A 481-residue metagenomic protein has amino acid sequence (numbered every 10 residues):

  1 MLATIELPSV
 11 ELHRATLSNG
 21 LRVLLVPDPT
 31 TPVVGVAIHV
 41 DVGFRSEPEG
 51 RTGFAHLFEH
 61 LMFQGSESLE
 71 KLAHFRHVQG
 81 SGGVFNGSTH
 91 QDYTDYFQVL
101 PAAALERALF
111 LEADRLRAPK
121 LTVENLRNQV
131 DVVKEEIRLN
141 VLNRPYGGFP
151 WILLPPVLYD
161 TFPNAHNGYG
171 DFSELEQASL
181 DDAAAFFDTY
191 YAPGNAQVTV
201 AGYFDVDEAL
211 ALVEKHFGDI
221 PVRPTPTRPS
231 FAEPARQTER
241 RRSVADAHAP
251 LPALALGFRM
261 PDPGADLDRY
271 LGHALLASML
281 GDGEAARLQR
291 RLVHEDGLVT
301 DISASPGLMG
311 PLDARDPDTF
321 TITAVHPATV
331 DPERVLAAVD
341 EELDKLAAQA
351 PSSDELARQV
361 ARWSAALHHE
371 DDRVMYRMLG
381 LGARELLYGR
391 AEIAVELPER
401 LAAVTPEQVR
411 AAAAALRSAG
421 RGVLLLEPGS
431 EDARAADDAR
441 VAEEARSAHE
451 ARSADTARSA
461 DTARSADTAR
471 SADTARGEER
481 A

Functional and structural regions predicted by a protein language model:
M1-R14, P155-A196, P229-E233, M260 (+4 more regions): Histidine-acidic residue clusters that define the catalytic metal-binding segment of zinc metallopeptidase domains
L2-A3, D160, G168, A192-P193 (+4 more regions): An aromatic/glycine/proline-enriched structural segment found at the starts of mature extracellular/organellar domains
I5, Q197-T199, L346, D354-R452 (+1 more regions): C-terminal regions of mature proteins
G20, I38, H56, Y96 (+13 more regions): Buried hydrophobic packing residues in well-ordered domains
G20, P27-V78, L154, L267-L280 (+1 more regions): Active/ligand-binding-proximal structured segments within catalytic/core domains that scaffold catalytic residues
V40, S66-E67, K71-F186, E341 (+1 more regions): Acidic/histidine-enriched segments that form metal/cofactor-coordinating and catalytic pocket/exosite environments
E135-L153, A232-L251, H294-S305, Q349-V395 (+1 more regions): Short acidic/His-enriched helical or mixed secondary-structure segments at domain edges of catalytic enzymes and some
A255-R259, L280-V325: A structural supersecondary motif
